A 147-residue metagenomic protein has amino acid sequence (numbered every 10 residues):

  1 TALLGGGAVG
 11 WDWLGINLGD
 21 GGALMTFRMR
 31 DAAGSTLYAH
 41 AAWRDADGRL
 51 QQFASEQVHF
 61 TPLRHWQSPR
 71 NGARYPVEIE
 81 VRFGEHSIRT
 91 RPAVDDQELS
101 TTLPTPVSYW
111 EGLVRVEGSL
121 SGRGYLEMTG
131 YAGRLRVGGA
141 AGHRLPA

Functional and structural regions predicted by a protein language model:
T1-A147: Structured soluble/peripheral alpha/beta segments that form catalytic or ligand/cofactor-binding pockets
